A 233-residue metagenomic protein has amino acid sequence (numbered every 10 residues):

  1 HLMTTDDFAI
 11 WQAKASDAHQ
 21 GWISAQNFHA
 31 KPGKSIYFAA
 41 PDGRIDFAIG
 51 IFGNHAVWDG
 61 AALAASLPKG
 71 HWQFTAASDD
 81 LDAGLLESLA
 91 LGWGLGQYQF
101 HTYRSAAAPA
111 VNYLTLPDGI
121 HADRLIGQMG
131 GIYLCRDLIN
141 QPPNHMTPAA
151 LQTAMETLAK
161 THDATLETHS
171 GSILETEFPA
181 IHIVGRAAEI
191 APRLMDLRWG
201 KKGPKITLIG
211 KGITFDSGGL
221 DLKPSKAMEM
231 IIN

Functional and structural regions predicted by a protein language model:
H1-T214, L222-M230: N-terminal hydrophobic/helix-forming segments and targeting peptides
S217: Cofactor-binding active-site loop characterized by glycine-rich and histidine/acidic residues
